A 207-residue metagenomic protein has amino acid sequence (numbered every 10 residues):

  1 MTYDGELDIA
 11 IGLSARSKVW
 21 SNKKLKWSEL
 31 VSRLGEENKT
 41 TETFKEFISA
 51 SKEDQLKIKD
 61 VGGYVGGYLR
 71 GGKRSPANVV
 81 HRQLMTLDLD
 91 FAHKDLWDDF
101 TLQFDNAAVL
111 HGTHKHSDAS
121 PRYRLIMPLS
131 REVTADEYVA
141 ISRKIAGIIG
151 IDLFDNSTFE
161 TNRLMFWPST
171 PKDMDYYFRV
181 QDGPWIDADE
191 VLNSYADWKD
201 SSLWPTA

Functional and structural regions predicted by a protein language model:
M1-P121, P128-A140, K144: Signature for HUH/AEP ssDNA processing cores
T2-T40, I48, R131, S142-A207: Catalytic "initiation/cleavage/transfer" segments centered on a nucleophilic residue and adjacent nucleic-acid-engaging
P76, I126, N162-L164: Generic secondary-structure boundary/loop-capping signal
